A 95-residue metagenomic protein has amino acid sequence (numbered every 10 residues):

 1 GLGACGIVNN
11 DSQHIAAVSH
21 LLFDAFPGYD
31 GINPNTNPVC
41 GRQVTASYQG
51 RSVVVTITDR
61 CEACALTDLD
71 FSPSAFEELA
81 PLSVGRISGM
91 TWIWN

Functional and structural regions predicted by a protein language model:
G1-V54, T58-S74, E78-N95: Secreted/periplasmic proteins
